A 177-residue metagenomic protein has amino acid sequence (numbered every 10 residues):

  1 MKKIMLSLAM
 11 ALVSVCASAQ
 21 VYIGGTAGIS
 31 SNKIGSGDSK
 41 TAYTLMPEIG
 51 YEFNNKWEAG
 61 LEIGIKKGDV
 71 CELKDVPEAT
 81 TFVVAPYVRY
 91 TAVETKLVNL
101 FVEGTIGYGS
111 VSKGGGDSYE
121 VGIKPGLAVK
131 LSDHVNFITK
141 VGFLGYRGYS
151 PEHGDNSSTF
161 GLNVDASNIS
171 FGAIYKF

Functional and structural regions predicted by a protein language model:
M1-Y22: Cleavable N-terminal export/targeting peptides
A27-S31, Y43-K124, V129-F137, S170 (+1 more regions): Gram-negative (and chloroplast) outer-membrane scaffold detector with strong preference for beta-barrel transmembrane
S30-L45, E152-L162: Surface-exposed strand-loop-strand hairpins of Gram-negative outer-membrane beta-barrel proteins
D38, P77, G116, L162-N163: Aromatic-acidic/polar surface patches that form glycan- and anion
L73-D75, S150-H153: Outer-membrane beta-barrel and related beta-rich outer-membrane complex signature in Gram-negative bacteria
D117, G145, D165-A166: Repeated polar recognition positions within modular binding domains
G142-Y149: Mobile beta-alpha loop/short-helix "lid" or hinge segments that flank ligand
F160-S170: Short glycine/proline-enriched turn or capping motifs at secondary-structure junctions
